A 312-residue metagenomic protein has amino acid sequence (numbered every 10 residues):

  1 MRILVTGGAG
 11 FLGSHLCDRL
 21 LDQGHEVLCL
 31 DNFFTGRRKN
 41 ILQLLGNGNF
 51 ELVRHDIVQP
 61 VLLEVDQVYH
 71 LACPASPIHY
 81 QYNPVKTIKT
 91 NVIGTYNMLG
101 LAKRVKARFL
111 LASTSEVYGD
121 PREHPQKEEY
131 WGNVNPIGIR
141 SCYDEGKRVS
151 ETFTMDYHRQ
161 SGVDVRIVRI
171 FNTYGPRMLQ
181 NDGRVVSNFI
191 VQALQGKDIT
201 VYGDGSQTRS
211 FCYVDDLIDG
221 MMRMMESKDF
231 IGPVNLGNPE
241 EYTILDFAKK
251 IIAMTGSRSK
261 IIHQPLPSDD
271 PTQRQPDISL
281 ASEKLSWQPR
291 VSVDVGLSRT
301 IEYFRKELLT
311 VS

Functional and structural regions predicted by a protein language model:
M1-T173, D215-I218, R299, Y303 (+1 more regions): N-terminal Rossmann-like NAD(P)+-binding domain of SDR-like oxidoreductases, especially those catalyzing
L16, D22, H55, N97 (+2 more regions): C-terminal substrate-binding subdomain of Rossmann-fold SDR/epimerase-dehydratase oxidoreductases
T35, P176, N238: Short, conserved catalytic or interaction motifs in soluble domains
Y82-N83, R177-D182: Short, solvent-exposed loop/turn segments at secondary-structure boundaries
N91, G146, D182-G183, R274: Short, conserved glycine- and acidic-residue-centered signature motifs in active-site or ligand-binding loops
Q126, Q160, M178-Q180, Q192 (+1 more regions): Glutamine-centric residue-chemistry signal
V149, F153-Y157, F189, F247 (+1 more regions): Hydrophobic alpha-helix immediately C-terminal to the catalytic Tyr-X-X-X-Lys motif of short-chain
G183-R184, Y242: Conserved catalytic/ATP-binding subdomain
